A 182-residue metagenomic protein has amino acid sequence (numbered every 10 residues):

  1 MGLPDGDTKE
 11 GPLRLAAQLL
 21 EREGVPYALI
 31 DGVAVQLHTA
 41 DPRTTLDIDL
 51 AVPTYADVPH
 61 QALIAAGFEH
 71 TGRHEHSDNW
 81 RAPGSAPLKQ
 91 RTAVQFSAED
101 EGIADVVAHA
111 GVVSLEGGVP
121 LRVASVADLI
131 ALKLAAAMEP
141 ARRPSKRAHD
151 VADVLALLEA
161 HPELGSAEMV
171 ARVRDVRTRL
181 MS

Functional and structural regions predicted by a protein language model:
M1-S182: Compositionally biased terminal segments of proteins
